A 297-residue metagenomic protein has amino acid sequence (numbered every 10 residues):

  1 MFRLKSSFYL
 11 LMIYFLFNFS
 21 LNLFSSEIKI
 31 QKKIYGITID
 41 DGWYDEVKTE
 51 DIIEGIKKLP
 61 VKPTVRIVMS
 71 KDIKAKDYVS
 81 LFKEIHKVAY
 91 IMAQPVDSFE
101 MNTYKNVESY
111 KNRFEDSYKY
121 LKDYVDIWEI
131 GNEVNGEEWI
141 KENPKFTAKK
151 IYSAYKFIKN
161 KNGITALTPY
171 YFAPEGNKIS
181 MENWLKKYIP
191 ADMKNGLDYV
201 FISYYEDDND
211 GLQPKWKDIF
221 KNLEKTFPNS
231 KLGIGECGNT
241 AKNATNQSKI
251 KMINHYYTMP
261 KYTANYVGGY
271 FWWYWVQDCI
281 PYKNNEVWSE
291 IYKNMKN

Functional and structural regions predicted by a protein language model:
S26-K71, W273: Boundary/entry segment of secreted carbohydrate-active catalytic domains
K48-I53, D77-F82, Y110-K111, S117 (+2 more regions): Distinct, well-ordered alpha-helical segments
T49-F114, E142-T168, E224: Aromatic-lined substrate-binding rim segments of carbohydrate-active enzymes
H86, T103-I130, N143-K159, S180-G196 (+1 more regions): An active-site-proximal structural segment forming one wall of the substrate-binding cleft that immediately precedes
A93, N132, P169, M181-P214 (+3 more regions): Aromatic- and acid-rich polysaccharide-binding/catalytic face of secreted or lumenal carbohydrate-active enzymes
D116-P144, A166-F172, Y204, G268-Y274: Active-site groove signature of glycoside hydrolases
I151-E182, N229-K242, Y266-W275: Aromatic-lined carbohydrate-recognition surfaces of secreted/lumenal glycan-active proteins
G233, C237-N297: Substrate-binding cleft of secreted/luminal carbohydrate-active enzymes
